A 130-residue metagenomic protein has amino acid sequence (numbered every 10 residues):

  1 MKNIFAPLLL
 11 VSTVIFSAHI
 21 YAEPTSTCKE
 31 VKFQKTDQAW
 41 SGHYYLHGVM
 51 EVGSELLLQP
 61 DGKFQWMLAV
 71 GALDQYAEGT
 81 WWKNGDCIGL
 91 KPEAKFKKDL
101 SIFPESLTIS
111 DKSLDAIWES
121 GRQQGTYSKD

Functional and structural regions predicted by a protein language model:
M1-L8: Bacterial N-terminal signal peptides that target proteins for export
H19-E78, W82-D130: Lipid interaction determinants
